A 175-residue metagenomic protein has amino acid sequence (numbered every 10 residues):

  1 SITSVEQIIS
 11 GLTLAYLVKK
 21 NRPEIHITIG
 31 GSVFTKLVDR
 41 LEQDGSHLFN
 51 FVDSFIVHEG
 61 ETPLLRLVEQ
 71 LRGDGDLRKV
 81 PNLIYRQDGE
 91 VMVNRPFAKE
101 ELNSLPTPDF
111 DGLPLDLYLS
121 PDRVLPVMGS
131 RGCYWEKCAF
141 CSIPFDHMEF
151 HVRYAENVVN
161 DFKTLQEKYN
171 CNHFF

Functional and structural regions predicted by a protein language model:
S1-R95: Glycine-rich beta-alpha loop elements in corrinoid/cobalamin-binding modules across cobalamin-dependent enzymes
D44-H47, F97, L125, F145: Short, functionally important structural connectors and interaction interfaces within domains
D76-R78, A98, S120-D122: A generic structural signal for short, non-catalytic loop/turn and secondary-structure boundary residues
P96-L102: A short, sequence-level motif marking secondary-structure junctions
N103-F175: Radical SAM [4Fe-4S] cluster-binding motif and immediate context
